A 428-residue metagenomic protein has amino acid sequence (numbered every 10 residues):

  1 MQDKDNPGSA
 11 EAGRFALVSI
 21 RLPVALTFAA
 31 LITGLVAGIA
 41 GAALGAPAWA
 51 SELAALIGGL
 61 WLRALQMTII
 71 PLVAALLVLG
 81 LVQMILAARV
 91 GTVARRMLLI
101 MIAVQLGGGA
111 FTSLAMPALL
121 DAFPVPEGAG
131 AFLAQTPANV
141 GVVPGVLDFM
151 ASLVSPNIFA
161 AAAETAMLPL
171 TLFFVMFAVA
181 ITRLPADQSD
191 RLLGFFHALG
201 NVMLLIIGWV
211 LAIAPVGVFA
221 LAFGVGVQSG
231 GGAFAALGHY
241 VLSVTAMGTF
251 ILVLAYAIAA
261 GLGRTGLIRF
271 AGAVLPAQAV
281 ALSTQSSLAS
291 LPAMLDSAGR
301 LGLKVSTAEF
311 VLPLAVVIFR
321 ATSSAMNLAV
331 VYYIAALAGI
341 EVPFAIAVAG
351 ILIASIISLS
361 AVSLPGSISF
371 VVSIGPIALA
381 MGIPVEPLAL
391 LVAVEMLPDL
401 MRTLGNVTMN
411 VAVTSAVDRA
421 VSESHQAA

Functional and structural regions predicted by a protein language model:
M1-I20: Short, Lys/Arg-rich, polar N-terminal cytosolic tail immediately upstream of the first transmembrane signal-anchor
R14-L31, L35-A43, L62-L65, R96-R269: Signature of multi-pass transmembrane helix bundles
A46-L53, G91, G231-H239, G263-L275 (+2 more regions): Membrane-water interface of transmembrane alpha-helices in multipass transporters/channels
L60, M97-I102, L106, M176 (+9 more regions): Transmembrane helix-bundle signature of multi-pass membrane transporters/permeases
A88-R96, L205-L211, R300-V316, F344-A345 (+2 more regions): Membrane-interface alpha-helices at helix entry/exit sites of multi-pass transporters
A103-G128, S243-A281, S286-S290, T322 (+4 more regions): Transmembrane alpha-helices that form the ion-translocation and gating core of multi-pass ion transport proteins
A273-L328, S355-F370, V394, M401-A416: Alpha-helical membrane segments and immediately flanking helix-loop junctions that form or couple to the substrate/ion
L328-A428: Transmembrane alpha-helical segments and their short flanking loops that form helix-hairpins/helix-helix interfaces
